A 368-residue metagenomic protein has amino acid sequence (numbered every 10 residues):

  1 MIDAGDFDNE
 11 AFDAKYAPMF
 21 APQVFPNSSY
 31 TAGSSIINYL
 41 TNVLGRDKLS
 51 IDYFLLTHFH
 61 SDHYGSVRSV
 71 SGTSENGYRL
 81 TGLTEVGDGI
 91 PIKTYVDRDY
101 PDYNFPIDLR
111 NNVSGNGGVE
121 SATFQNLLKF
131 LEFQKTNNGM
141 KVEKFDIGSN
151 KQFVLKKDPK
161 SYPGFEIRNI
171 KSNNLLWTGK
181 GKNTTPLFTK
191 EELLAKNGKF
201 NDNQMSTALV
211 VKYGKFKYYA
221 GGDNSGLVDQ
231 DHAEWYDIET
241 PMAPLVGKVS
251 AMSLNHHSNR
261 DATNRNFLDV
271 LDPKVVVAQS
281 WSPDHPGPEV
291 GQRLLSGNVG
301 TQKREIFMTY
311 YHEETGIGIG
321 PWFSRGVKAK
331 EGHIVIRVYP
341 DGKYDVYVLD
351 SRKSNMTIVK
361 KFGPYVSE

Functional and structural regions predicted by a protein language model:
M1, K217-Y219, V277: Short hydrophobic-acidic sequence motifs that mark active-site Asp/Glu residues
M1-F54, S71-E85, L227-L245: Pre-active-site segment of Zn-dependent metallo-hydrolases
D3-F7, F59, Y100, S172-N173 (+4 more regions): Active-site metal-binding loops of divalent metal-dependent hydrolases
N27-S34, F59, G77, A262 (+1 more regions): Soluble non-cytosolic domains of exported or imported proteins
S28, Y39-N42, R46-Y53, Y64-V228 (+2 more regions): Flexible, acidic/histidine-containing loops and adjacent segments that form or flank the divalent-metal
I51-D62, M252-H256: Metallo-beta-lactamase
Q230-A233, D237-R337: Long, structured stretches of catalytic cores involved in phosphate-ester chemistry, encompassing
